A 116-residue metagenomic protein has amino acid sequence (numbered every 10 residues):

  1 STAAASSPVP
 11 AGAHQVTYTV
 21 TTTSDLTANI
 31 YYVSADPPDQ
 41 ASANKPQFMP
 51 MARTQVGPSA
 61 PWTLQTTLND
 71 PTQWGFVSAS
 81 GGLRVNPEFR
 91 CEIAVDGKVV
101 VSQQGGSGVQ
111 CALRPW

Functional and structural regions predicted by a protein language model:
S1-A13, P38-M49: N-terminal low-complexity, Pro/Thr-rich disordered segments that flank secretion/membrane-targeting signals
P10-T23, P71-A79: Noncatalytic modules at the cell exterior or secretory-pathway interfaces, chiefly beta-strand-rich lectin/adhesion
Y18, Y31-Y32: Aromatic side chains
L26-N29, P87-F89: Short beta-strand/loop motifs in extracellular/secreted proteins, especially within beta-sandwich accessory domains
A28-Y31, V101-S102: Short, well-ordered strand-loop elements centered on a beta-strand within folded domains, enriched for acidic residues
Y32-L83: Mature extracytoplasmic domains of secretory-pathway proteins
S34, L113-W116: Short beta-strand-to-coil "C-cap" segments at the C-terminal boundary of structured domains/repeats, marking
P61-R114: Extracytosolic low-complexity repeat regions of secreted or lipid-anchored proteins
